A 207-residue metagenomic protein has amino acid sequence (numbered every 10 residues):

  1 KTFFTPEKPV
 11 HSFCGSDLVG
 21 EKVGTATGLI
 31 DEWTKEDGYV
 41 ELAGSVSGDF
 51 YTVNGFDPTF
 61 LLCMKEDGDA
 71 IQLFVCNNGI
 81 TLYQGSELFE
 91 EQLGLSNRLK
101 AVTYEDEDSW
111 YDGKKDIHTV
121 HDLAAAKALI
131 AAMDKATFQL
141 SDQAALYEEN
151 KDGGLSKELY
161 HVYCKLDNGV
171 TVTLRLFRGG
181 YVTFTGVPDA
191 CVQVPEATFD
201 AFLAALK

Functional and structural regions predicted by a protein language model:
K1-K207: Function-determining sites in protein domains
